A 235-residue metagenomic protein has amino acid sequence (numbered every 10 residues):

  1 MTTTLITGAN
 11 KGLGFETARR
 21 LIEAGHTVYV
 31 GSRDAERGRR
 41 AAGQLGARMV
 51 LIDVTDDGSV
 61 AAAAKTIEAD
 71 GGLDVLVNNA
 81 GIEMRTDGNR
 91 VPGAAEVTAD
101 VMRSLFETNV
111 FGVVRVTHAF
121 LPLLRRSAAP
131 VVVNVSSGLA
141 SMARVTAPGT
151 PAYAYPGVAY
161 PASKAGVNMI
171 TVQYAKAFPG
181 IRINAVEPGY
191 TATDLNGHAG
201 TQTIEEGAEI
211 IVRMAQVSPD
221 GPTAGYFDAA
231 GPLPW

Functional and structural regions predicted by a protein language model:
M1-Y29: Canonical Rossmann dinucleotide-binding motif of NAD(H)/NADP(H)-dependent dehydrogenases/reductases, specifically
A24-R40: Conserved glycine-rich Rossmann-like NAD(P)H-binding loop of the short-chain dehydrogenase/reductase
A35, L51-K65: The beta1-alpha1 cofactor-binding region of Rossmann-like NAD(H)/NADP(H)-dependent oxidoreductases
T66-N78, M84, T98: A glycine-rich helix->loop->beta "capping" turn within Rossmann-like NAD(P)(H)-dependent oxidoreductase domains
V77, V116-F120, L124, I170-T171: Hydrophobic positions on the long internal alpha-helix of Rossmann-like NAD(P)-dependent oxidoreductase domains
I82-T86, R90-F106, R125-P179: Catalytic loop of short-chain dehydrogenase/reductase
A165-N168, V172, K176, I181 (+2 more regions): C-terminal helical subdomain
